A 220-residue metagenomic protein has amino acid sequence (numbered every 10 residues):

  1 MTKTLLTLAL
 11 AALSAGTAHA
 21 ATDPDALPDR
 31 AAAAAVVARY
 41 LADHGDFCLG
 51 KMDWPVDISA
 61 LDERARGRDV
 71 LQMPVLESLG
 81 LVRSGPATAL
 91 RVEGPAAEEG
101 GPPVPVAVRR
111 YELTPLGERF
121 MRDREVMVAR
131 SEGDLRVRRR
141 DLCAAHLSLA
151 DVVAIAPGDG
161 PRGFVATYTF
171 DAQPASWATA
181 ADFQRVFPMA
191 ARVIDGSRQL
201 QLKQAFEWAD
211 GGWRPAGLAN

Functional and structural regions predicted by a protein language model:
M1-L6: Bacterial N-terminal signal peptides that target proteins for export
T7-A15: Bacterial N-terminal signal peptides
G16-A20: Sec/Tat signal peptide C-region and signal peptidase I cleavage site
A21-A65: Short, amphipathic alpha-helical interface elements at domain boundaries that mediate macromolecular binding
G67-R83: Basic amphipathic alpha-helical segments that dock to polyanions
R83, G163-W177, R192-N220: Short beta-strand edge/turn micro-motifs at domain boundaries
G85-R140: Accessory beta->alpha helical hairpin/"wing" motif in late/C-terminal subdomains of nucleic-acid enzymes
R138-A154: A short, amphipathic edge element
